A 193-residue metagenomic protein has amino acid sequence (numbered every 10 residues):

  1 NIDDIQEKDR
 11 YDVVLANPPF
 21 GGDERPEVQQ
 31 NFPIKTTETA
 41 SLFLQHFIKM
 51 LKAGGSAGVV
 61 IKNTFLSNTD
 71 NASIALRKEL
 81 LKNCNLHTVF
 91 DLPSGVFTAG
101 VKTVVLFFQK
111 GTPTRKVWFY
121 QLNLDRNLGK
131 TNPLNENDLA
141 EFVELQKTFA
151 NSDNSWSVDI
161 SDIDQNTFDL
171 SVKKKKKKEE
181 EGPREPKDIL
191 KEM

Functional and structural regions predicted by a protein language model:
I2-E192: A conserved structural/catalytic subdomain of Rossmann-like adenosyl-cofactor enzymes
